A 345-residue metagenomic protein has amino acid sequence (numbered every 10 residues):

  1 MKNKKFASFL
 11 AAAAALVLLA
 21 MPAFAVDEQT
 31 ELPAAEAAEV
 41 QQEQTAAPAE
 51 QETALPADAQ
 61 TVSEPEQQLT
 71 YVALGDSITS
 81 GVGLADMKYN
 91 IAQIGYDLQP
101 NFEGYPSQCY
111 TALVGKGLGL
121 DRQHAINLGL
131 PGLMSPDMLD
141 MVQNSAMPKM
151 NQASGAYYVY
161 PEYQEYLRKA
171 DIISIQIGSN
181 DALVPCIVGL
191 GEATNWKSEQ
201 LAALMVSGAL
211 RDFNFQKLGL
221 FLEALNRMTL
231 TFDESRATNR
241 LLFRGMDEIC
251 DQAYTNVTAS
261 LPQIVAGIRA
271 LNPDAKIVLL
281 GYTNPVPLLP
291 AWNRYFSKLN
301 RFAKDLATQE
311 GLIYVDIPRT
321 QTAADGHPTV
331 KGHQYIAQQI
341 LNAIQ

Functional and structural regions predicted by a protein language model:
M1-K5: Positively charged n-region of N-terminal signal peptides that target proteins for export
F6-L16: Sec-dependent N-terminal signal peptides
A20-A34: Sec-dependent signal peptide cleavage junction
E52-P131: Serine-esterase "nucleophile elbow" of acetyl-processing enzymes
V82-D86, M138-D140, V184-G189: Short, solvent-exposed loop/turn and secondary-structure capping segments
M87-Y105, N144-V159, F215: Surface-exposed intrinsically disordered loops and tails
L133-S145: Structural motif
N151-Q345: Alpha-helical cap/lid subdomain in secreted, periplasmic, or secretory-pathway luminal O-acyl-processing enzymes
